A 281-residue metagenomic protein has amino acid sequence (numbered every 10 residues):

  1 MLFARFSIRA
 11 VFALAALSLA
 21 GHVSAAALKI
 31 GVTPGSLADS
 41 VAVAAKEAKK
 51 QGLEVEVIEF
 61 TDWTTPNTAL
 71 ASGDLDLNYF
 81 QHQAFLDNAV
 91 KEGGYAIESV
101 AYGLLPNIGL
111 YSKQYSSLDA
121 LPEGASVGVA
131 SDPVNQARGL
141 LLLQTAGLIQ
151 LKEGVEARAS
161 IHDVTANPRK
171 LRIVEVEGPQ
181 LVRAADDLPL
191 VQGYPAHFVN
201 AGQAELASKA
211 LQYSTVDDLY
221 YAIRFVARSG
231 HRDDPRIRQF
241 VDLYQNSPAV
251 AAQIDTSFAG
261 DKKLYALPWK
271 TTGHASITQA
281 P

Functional and structural regions predicted by a protein language model:
A20-V23: N-terminal signal peptide c-region/cleavage motif recognized by signal peptidases
P34-E56: Short, polar/charged alpha-helical segment
G35, E59-W63, N78-D87, L104 (+3 more regions): Beta->alpha turn/N-cap motifs
I58-T68, V155-R183: Short helix-initiation/N-cap motifs at beta->coil->alpha
N88-V100, K113-Y115, D187, Q192 (+1 more regions): Ligand-binding "clamshell"
V100-Q150, A251: A conserved helix-loop-strand patch within extracytoplasmic ligand-binding domains of the periplasmic binding
N107-L118, Y221-Q239: A bilobed periplasmic-binding-protein/Venus flytrap-type ligand-binding module shared by bacterial periplasmic
A137-Q144, Y244-A266: Periplasmic-binding protein-like
